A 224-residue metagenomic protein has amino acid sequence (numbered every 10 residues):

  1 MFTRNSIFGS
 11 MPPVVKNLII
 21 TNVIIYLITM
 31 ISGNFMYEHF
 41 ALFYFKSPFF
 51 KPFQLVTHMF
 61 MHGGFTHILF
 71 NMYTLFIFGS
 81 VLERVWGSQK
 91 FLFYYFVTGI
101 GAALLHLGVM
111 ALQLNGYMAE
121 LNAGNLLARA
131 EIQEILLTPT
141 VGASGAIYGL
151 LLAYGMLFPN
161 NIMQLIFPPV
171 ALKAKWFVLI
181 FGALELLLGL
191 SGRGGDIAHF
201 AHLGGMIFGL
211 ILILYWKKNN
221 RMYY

Functional and structural regions predicted by a protein language model:
M1-Y224: A detector for small-residue-rich transmembrane helices and their helix-helix packing motifs
